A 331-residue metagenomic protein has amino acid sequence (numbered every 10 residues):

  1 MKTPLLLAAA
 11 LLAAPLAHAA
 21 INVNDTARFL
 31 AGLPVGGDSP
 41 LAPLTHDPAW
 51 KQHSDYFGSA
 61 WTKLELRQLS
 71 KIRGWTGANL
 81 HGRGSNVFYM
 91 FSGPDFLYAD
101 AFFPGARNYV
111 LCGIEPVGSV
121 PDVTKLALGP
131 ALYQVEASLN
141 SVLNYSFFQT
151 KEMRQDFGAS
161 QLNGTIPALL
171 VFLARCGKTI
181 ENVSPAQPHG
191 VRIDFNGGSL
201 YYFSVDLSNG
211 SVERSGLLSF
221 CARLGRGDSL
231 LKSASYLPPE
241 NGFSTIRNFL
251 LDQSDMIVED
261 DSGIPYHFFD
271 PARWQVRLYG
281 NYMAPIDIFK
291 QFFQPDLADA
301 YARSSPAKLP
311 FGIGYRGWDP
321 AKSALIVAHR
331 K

Functional and structural regions predicted by a protein language model:
K2-A8: Sec-dependent signal peptide recognition, specifically the positively charged N-region followed immediately by
L11: Acidic-aromatic substrate-binding/catalytic surfaces of carbohydrate-active enzymes
A14-L16: N-terminal signal peptide c-region/cleavage motif recognized by signal peptidases
A20-S141, S208-K331: Non-globular targeting/processing and membrane-anchoring segments
S119, A131-N163: Mid-length scaffold segments of soluble, non-membrane domains
F148, E152-G198, D206-G210: Short helix-loop boundary/capping segments
